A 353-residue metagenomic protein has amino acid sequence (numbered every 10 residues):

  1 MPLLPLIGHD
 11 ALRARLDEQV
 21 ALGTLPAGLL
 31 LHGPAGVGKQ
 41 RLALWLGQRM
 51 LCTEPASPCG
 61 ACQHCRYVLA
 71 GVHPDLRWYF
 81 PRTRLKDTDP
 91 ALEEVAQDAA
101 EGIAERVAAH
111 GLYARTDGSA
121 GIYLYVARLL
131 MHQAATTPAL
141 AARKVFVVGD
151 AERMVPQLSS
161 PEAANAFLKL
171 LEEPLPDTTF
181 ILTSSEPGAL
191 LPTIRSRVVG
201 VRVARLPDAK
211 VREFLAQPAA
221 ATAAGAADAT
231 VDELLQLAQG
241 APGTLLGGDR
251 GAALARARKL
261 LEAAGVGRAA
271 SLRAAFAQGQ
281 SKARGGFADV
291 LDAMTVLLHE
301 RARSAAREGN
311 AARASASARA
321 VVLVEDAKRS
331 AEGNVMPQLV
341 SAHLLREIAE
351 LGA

Functional and structural regions predicted by a protein language model:
M1-R49, A56, Q63-H64, A135 (+2 more regions): Charged, glycine-rich active-site and insertion segments that engage polyanionic ligands
P2-E162: Clamp-loader machinery-focused feature within the broader ASCE/P-loop NTPase space
A70-V72, P174, I194: Short, structurally constrained coil/turn elements that cap an alpha-helix or connect an alpha-helix to the following
R128, V145, A164-L168, T179-S185: Internal metal/ion-chelating core segments
H132, K169, S196: Conserved adenine-binding aromatic site and its adjacent loop/helix in ATP-hydrolyzing domains
A135, S159, A163-P176: Conserved catalytic/switch belt of AAA+ P-loop NTPases
E152, E172-E173, E300: Acidic-residue sensor for enzyme active/binding pockets
